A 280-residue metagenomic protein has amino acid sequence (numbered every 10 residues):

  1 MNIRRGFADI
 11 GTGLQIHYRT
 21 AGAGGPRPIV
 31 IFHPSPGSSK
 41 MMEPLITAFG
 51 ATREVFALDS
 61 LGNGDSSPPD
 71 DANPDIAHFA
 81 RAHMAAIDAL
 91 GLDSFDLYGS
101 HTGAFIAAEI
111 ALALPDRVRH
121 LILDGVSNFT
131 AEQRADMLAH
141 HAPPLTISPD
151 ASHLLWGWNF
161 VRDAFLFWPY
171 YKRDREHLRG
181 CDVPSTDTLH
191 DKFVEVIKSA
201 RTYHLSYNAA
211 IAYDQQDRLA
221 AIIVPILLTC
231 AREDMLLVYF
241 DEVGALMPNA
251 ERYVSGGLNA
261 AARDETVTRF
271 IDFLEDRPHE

Functional and structural regions predicted by a protein language model:
M1-I29, T52-R53, L92, E265 (+1 more regions): Alpha/beta-hydrolase fold catalytic core
T12-S67: Conserved HGGG/HGGXW glycine-rich cap/lid loop of the alpha/beta-hydrolase fold
K40, P44, F56-T102: Active-site loop/oxyanion-hole signature of alpha/beta-hydrolase fold enzymes
T47, P225-A261: Conserved loop-alpha-helix segment in the C-terminal half of the alpha/beta-hydrolase fold that carries the catalytic
I106-I110: Hydrolases whose catalytic domains are alpha/beta-hydrolase-1, hotdog thioesterase, or metallo-beta-lactamase-like
L112, R119-L154: Flexible "cap/lid" loop of the alpha/beta hydrolase fold
E195-E242: Conserved serine/cysteine hydrolase catalytic core
P248-E280: Catalytic active-site module of serine/aspartate enzymes centered on a nucleophile-bearing elbow/loop
